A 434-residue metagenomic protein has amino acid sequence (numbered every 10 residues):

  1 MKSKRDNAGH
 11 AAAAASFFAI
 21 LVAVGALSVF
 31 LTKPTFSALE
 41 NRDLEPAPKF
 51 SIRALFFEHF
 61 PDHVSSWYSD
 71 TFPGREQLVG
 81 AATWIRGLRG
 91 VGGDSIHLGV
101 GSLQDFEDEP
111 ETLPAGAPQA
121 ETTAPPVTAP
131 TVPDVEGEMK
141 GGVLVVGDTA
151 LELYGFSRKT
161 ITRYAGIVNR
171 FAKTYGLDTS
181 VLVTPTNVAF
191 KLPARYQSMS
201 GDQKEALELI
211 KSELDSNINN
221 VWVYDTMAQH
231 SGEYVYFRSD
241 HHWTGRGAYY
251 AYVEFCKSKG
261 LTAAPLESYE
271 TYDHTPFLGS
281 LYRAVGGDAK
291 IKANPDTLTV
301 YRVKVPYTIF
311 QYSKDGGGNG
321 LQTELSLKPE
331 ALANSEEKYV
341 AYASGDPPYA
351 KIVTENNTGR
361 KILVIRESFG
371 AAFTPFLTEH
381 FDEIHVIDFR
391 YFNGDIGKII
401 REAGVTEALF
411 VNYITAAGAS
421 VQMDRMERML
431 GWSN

Functional and structural regions predicted by a protein language model:
M1-N434: Extracellular glycan-modifying ectodomains
